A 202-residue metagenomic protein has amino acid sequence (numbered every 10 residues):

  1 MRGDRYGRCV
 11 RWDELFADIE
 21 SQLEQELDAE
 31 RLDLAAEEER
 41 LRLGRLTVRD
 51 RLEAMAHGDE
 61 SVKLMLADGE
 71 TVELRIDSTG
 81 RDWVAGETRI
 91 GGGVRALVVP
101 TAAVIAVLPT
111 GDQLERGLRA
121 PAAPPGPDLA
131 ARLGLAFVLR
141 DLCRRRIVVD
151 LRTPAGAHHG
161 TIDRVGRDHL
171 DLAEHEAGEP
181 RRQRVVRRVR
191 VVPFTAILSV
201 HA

Functional and structural regions predicted by a protein language model:
M1-E73, D77-H159, D163-A202: Short glycine-rich, low-complexity segments
